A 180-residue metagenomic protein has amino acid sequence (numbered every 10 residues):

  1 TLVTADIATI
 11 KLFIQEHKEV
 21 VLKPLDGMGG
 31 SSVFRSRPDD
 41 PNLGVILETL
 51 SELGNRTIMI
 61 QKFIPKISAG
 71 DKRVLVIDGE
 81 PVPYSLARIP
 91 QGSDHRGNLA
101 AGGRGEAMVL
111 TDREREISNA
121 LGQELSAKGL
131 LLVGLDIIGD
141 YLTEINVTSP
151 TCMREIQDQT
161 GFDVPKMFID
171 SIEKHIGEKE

Functional and structural regions predicted by a protein language model:
T1-A5: Catalytic beta/alpha-barrel core
I7-A8, L12-V21, L25-R115: Phosphate-binding site of ATP-dependent enzymes
S93, V109-E180: ATP-dependent carboxylate activation and anion-phosphoryl transfer catalytic cores that bind Mg-ATP to form
